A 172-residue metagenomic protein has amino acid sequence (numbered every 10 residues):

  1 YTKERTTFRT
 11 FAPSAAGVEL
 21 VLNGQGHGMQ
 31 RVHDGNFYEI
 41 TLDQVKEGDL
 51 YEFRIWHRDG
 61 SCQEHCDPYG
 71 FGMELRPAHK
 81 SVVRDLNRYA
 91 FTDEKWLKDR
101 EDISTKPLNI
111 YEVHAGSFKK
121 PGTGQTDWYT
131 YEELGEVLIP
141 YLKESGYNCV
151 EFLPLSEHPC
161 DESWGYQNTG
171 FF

Functional and structural regions predicted by a protein language model:
Y1-K3, Q30-E112, S117-T126, E133: The feature marks proteins involved in alpha-glucan
E4-F8: Structural beta-strand segments of beta-rich domains
F11-G17: Short proline/glycine-enriched turn/loop motifs at strand-loop junctions of beta-rich domains
V18-L20, Y51: Short beta-strand elements bearing conserved aromatic residues within extracellular beta-rich modules
L22-H27, R58: Change "in extracellular beta-sheet-rich domains … of secreted and cell-surface proteins" to "in beta-sheet-rich domains
L97-E101, G135-G146: Short amphipathic alpha-helices and their capping/turn segments at secondary-structure boundaries
T126-Y129, P140-F172: Aromatic-lined carbohydrate-binding/catalytic grooves of carbohydrate-active enzymes
